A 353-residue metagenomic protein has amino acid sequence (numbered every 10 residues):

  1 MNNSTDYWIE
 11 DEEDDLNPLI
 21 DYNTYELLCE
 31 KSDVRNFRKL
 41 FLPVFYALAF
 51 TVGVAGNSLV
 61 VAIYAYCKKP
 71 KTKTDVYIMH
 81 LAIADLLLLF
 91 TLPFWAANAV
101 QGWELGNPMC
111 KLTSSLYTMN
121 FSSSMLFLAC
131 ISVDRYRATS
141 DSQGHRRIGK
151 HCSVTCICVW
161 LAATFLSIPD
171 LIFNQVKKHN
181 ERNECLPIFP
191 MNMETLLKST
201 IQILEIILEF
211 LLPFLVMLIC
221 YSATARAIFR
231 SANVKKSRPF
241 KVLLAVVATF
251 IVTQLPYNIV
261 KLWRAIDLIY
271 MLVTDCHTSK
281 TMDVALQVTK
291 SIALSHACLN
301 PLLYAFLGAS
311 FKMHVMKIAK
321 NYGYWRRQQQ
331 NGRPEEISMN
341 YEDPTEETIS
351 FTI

Functional and structural regions predicted by a protein language model:
M1-E30, Q175, H179, M271-D275 (+1 more regions): Intrinsically disordered regulatory tails of 7TM GPCRs
Y25-D33, G106-S114, H151-S153, A163-F214 (+1 more regions): Loop architecture of class A 7-transmembrane GPCRs
R38-C67, L87, L215-Y221: First transmembrane helix
R38-P43, K73-C130, A138-H145, G149: Extracellular TM2-ECL1-early TM3 structural module of rhodopsin-like
Y46, F50, I63, L87-G102 (+10 more regions): Helix-to-loop junction signature of class
D75, M79-A82, F121, S153-I157 (+3 more regions): Internal alpha-helical transmembrane segments of multi-pass membrane proteins, especially GPCRs
N120-S123, F127, R137, D141-I188 (+3 more regions): Fourth transmembrane helix
L186-L196, I203-F210, S222-I259, T278-M282 (+1 more regions): Intracellular effector-coupling site of seven-transmembrane GPCRs, centered on the ICL3-to-TM6 transition
